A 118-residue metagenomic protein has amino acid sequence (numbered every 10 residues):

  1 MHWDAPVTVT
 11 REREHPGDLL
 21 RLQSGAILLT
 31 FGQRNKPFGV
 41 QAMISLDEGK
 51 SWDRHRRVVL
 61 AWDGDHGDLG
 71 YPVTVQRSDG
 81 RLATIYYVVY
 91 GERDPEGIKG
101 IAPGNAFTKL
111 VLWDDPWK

Functional and structural regions predicted by a protein language model:
M1-K118: Asp-box/BNR beta-propeller blade signature and adjacent active/binding-site loops in extracellular glycan-interacting
